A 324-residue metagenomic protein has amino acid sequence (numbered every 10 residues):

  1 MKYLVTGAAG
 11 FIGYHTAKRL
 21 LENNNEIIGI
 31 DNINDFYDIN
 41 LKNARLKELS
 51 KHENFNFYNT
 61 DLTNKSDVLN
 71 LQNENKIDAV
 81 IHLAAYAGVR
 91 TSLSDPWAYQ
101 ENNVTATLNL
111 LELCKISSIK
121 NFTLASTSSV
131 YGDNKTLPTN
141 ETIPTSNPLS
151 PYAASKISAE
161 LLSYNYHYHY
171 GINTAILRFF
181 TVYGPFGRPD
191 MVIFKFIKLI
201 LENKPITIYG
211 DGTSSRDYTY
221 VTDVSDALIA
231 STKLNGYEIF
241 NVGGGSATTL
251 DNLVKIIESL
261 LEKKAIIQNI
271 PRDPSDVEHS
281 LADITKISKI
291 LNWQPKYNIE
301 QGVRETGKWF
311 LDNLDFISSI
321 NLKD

Functional and structural regions predicted by a protein language model:
M1-V182, Y297, R304-E305, F310-N313 (+1 more regions): N-terminal Rossmann-like NAD(P)+-binding domain of SDR-like oxidoreductases, especially those catalyzing
H15, N40-A44, N70, T91-S94 (+4 more regions): Generic recognition of short, well-ordered alpha-helical segments
K18-R19, I200-D324: C-terminal substrate-binding subdomain of Rossmann-fold SDR/epimerase-dehydratase oxidoreductases
N25, N34, W97, A153-A154 (+6 more regions): Generic secretory/membrane-interface signal
K42, D133-P138, P151, I157 (+3 more regions): NAD(P)-dependent short-chain dehydrogenase/reductase
L62, P144, G184, T213 (+1 more regions): Residues that form or immediately flank small-molecule/cofactor binding pockets and catalytic motifs
T63-S66, A87, G187, T248-T249 (+1 more regions): Short alpha-helical
D67, A98, T105, P144 (+5 more regions): Residue-level recognition of oxygen-bearing side chains
